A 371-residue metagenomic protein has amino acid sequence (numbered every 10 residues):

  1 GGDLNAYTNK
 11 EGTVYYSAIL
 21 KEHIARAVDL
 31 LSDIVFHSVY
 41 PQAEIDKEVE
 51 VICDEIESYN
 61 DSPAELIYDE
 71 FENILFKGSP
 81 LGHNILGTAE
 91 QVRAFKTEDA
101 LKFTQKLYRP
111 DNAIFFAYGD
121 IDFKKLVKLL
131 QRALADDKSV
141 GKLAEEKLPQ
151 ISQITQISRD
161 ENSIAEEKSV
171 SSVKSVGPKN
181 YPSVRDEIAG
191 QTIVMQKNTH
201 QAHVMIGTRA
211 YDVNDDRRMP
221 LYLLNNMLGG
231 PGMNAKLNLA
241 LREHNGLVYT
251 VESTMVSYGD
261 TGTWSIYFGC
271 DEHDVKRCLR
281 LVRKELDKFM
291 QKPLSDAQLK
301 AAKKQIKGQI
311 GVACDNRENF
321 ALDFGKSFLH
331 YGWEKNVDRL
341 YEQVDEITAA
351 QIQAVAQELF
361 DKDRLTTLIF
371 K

Functional and structural regions predicted by a protein language model:
G1-I154, I164-E166, G177, V194 (+5 more regions): Charge-rich, well-structured scaffold segments of protease-associated domains
Q153-Q156, S172: Extracellular/surface recognition and adhesion modules
D160-N162: Intrinsic-disorder-associated, low-complexity terminal segments enriched in Asp/Asn/His/Tyr and depleted of Lys/Arg
V173-N180, V184: Intrinsically disordered, low-complexity acidic Ser/Thr-rich regulatory segments
R218: Double-stranded RNA-binding/processing signature
N225-N226: Extended, non-catalytic structural segments that build the interaction scaffolds of large macromolecular assemblies
